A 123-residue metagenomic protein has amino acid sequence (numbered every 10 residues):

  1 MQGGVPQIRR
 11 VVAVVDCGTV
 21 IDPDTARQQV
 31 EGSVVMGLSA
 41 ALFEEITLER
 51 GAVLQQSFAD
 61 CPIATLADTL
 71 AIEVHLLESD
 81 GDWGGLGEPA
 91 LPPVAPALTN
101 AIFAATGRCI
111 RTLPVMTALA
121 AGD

Functional and structural regions predicted by a protein language model:
M1-D123: C-terminal catalytic domains of large/alpha subunits in multi-subunit enzymes
